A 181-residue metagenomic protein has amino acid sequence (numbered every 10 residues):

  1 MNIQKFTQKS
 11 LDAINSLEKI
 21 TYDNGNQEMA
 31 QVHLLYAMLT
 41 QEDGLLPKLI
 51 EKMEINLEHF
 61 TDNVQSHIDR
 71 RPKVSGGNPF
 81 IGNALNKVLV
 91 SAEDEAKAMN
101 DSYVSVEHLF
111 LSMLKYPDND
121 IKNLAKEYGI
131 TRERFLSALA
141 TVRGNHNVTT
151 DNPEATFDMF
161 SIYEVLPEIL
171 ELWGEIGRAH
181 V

Functional and structural regions predicted by a protein language model:
M1-R178: Histone-fold recognition with a strong bias for associated Lys/Arg-rich disordered tails
